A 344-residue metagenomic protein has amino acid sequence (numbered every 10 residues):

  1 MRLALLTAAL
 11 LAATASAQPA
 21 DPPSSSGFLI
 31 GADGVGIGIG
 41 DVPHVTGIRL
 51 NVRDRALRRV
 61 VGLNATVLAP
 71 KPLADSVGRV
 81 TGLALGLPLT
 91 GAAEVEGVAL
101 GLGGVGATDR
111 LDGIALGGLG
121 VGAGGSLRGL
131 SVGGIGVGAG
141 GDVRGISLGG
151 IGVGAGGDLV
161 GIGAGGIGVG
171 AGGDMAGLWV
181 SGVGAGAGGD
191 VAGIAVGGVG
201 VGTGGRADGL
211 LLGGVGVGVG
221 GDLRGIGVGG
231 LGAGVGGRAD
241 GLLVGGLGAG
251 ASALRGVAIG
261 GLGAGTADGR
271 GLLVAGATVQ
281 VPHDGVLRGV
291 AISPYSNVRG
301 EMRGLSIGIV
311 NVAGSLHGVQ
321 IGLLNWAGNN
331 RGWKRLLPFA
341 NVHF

Functional and structural regions predicted by a protein language model:
M1-A8: Sec-dependent signal peptide recognition, specifically the positively charged N-region followed immediately by
A8-A17: Hydrophobic h-region of N-terminal signal peptides that target proteins for export in Gram-negative bacteria
Q18-F344: Surface-exposed, glycine- and small/polar-enriched segments that build interaction surfaces at terminal
